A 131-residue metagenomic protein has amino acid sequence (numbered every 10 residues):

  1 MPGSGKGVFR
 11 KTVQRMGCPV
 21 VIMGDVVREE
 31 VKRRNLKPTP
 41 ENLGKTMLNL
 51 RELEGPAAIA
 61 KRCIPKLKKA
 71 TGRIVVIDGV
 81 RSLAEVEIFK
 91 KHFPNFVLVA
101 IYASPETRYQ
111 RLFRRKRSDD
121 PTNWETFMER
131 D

Functional and structural regions predicted by a protein language model:
M1, V13: P-loop (Walker A) phosphate-binding loop of NTP-binding proteins
G5: Conserved glycine(s) of the Walker
F9-R10: Post-Walker A alpha-helix
R15-V20, L98: Conserved beta-strand scaffold positions in the cores of enzyme catalytic domains, especially in NTP/NDP-utilizing
C18-V76, V80-I88, N123-M128: ATP-dependent small-molecule kinase phosphotransfer cores that center on conserved nucleotide phosphate-binding segments
E29, P40-K45, I88, H92-D131: A glycine- and Lys/Arg-enriched "phosphate-lid" helix/loop adjacent to the NTP-binding pocket of small-molecule kinases
